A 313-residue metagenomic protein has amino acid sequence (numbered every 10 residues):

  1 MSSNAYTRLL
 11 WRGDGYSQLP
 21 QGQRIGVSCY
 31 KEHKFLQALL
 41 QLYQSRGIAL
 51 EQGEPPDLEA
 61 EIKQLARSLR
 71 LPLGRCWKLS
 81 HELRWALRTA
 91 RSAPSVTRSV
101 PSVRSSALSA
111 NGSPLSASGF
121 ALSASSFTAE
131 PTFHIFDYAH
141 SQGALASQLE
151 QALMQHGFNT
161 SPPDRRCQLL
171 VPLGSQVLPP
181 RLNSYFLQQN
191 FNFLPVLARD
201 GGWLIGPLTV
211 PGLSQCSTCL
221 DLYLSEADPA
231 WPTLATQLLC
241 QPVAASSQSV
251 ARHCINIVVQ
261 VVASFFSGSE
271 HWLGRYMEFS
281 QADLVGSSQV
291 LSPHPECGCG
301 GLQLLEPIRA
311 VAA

Functional and structural regions predicted by a protein language model:
M1-S28: Long, low-complexity, charged/polar intrinsically disordered regions in eukaryotic proteins
S2-S3, L9, C29-K31, F35-E59 (+3 more regions): Glycine-rich phosphate/adenylate-binding loop
Q21, P56-D57, S95, S102 (+5 more regions): Generic low-complexity segments that are intrinsically disordered, proline-rich and/or Lys/Arg-biased
Q21-Q23, I62-L65: Glycine-/proline-rich flexible loop or hinge segments
A49-E51, L83-P131: Intrinsically disordered, low-complexity terminal tails and inter-domain linkers enriched for S/T/G/P/D/E
A129-N159: Short, charged N-terminal beta->alpha structural module
G157-C167: Short acidic low-complexity segments
